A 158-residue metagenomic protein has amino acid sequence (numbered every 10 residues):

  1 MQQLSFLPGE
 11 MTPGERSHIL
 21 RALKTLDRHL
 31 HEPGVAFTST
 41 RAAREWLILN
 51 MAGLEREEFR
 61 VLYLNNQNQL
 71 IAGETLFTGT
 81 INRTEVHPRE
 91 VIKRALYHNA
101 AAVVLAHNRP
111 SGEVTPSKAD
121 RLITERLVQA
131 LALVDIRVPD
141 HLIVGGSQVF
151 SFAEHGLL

Functional and structural regions predicted by a protein language model:
Q2-L20, A42, Q67, F77-L158: Active-site-proximal loop/helix of nucleotide/amide-processing enzymes and allied scaffolds
S17-T75: Long amphipathic N-terminal alpha/beta scaffold segment
